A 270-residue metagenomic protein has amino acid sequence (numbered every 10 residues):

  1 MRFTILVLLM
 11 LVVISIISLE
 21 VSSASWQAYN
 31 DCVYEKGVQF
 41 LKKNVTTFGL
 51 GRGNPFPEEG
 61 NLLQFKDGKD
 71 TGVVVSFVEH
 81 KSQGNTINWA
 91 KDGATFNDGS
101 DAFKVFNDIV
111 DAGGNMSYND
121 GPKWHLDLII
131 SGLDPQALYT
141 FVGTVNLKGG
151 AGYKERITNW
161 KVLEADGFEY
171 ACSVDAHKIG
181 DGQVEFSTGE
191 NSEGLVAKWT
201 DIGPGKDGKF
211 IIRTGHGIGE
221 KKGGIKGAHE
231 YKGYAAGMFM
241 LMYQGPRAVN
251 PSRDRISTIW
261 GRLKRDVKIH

Functional and structural regions predicted by a protein language model:
M1-I5: Positively charged n-region of N-terminal signal peptides that target proteins for export
V7-I16: Bacterial N-terminal signal peptides
I17-P57, P246-G261, R265: Boundary/junction segments of secreted and surface-exposed precursor proteins
A24-T46, N146-G245: Contiguous ligand/interfacial binding patches
F65-S131: Surface-exposed, low-complexity/disordered Ser/Thr/Gly/Pro/Asn-rich loops and linkers
I130-D134, D201-G203: Short, flexible loop/turn segments at beta-strand junctions in immunoglobulin-like and fibronectin type III
P135-G150: A short beta-strand element within beta-rich, extracytoplasmic domains of secreted/secretory-pathway proteins
Y139-G143, F239, L263: Residue-level detector of buried hydrophobic side-chain packing in well-ordered secondary-structure elements
